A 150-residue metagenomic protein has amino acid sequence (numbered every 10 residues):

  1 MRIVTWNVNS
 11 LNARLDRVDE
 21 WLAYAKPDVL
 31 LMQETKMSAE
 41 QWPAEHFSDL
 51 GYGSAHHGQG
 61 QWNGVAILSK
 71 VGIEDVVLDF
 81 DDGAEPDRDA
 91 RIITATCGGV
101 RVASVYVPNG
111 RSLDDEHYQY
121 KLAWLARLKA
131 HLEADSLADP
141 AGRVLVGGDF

Functional and structural regions predicted by a protein language model:
M1-S10, G99-D114, G147: Active-site-proximal beta-strand elements of phosphoester/diester hydrolases
I3-N7, L22-E40, V102, L132-F150: Active-site beta-strand/loop signature of hydrolases that rely on acidic residues for catalysis
W6-L11, F80-D82, Y120-L122: Short, flexible loop segments at the rims of nucleotide/cofactor-binding pockets, characterized by
N12-A23: Short, acidic/polar
E20-L22, H46-L50, Q119-Y120: Glycine-rich, phosphate-binding/catalytic loops in enzymes
T35-S38, W42-S112: Structured beta-strand-rich core segments of catalytic domains in phosphoester-bond hydrolases
Y118-P140: A long, amphipathic alpha-helix that forms part of the scaffold/cap immediately adjacent to metal-dependent active
